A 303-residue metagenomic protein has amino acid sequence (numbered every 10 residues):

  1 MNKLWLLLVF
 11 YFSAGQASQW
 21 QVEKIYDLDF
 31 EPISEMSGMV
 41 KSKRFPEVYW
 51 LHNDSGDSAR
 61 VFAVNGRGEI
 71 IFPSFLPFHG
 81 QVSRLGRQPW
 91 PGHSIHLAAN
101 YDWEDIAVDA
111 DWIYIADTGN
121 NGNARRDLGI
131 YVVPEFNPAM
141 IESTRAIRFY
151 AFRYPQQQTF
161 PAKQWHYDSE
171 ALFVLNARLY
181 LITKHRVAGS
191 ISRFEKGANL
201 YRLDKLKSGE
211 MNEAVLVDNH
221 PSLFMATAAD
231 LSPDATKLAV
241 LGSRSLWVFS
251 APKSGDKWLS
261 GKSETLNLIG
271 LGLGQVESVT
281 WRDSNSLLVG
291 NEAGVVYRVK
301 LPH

Functional and structural regions predicted by a protein language model:
M1-L4, M39: Positively charged n-region of N-terminal signal peptides that target proteins for export
L4-S13: Sec-dependent N-terminal signal peptides
S18-H303: Sequence/structural signature of beta-propeller domains
